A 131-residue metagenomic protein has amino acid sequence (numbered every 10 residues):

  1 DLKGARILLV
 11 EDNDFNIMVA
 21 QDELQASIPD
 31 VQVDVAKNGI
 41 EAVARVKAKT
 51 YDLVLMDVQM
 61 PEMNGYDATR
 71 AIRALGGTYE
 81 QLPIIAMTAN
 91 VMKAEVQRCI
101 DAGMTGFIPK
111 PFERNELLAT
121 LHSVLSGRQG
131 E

Functional and structural regions predicted by a protein language model:
D1-E131: C-terminal compact regulatory domains
